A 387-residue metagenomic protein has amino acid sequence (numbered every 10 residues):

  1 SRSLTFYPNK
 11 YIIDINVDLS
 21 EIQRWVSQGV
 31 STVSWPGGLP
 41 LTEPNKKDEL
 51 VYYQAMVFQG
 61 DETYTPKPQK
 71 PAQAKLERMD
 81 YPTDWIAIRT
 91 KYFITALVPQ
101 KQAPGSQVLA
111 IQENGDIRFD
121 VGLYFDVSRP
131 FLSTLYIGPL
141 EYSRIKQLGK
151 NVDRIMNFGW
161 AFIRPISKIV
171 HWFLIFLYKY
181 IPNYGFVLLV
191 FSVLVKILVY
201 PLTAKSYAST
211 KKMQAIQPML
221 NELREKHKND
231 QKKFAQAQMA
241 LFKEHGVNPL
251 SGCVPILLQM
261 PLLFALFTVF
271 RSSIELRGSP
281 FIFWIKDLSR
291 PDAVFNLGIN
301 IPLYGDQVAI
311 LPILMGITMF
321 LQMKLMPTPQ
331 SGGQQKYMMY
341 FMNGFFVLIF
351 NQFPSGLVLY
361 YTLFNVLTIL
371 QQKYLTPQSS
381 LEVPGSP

Functional and structural regions predicted by a protein language model:
S1, Y178, P201, P261-P280 (+2 more regions): Juxtamembrane "helix exit" motif at the C-terminal ends of alpha-helical transmembrane segments in multi-pass membrane
S1-R154: Soluble non-transmembrane domains of integral membrane proteins
S3, L132-V187: Secretory/organelle targeting and membrane-embedding segments
K168-I197, V294-I313: Hydrophobic alpha-helical transmembrane segments
I181-Y184, L348-V358: Transmembrane helix interruption/hinge and helix-loop junction motifs
L198-F264, T318-N351, V366-S386: Membrane-interface amphipathic helices and adjacent TM-edge segments
T268-T318: Conserved catalytic motifs of ABC-family nucleotide-binding domains
P312, G356-N365: Hydrophobic core segments of alpha-helical transmembrane domains in multi-pass membrane proteins
